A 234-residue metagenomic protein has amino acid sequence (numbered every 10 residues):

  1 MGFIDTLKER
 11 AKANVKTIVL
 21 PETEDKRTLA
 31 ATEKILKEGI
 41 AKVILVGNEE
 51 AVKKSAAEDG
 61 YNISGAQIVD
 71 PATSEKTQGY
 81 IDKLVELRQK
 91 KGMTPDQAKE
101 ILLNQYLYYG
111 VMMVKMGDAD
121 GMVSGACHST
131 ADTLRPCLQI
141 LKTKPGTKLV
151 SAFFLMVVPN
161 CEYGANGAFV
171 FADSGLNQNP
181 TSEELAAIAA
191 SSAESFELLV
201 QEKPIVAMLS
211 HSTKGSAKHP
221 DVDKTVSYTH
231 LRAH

Functional and structural regions predicted by a protein language model:
M1-Q97, L102-N104, Y108-Y109, K218: Metallocofactor- and cofactor-centric catalytic cores in central/energy metabolism, strongly enriched
K16-R27, D173-A186: Short, glycine-rich nucleotide/cofactor-binding loops
K76-K148: N-terminal glycine-rich phosphate/adenylate-binding segment common to multiple enzyme folds
T147-V157: Phosphate/pyrophosphate-binding betaalpha-module
V158-T181: A structural-propensity feature for long, helix-poor, extended segments
Q178-K214: C-terminal functional extensions of proteins
K214-Y228: Short glycine/threonine-rich loop-to-helix capping motif typified by GTGT followed within a few residues by an Asp-Pro
T229-H234: Conserved small/polar residues in nucleotide/adenosyl-binding loops
